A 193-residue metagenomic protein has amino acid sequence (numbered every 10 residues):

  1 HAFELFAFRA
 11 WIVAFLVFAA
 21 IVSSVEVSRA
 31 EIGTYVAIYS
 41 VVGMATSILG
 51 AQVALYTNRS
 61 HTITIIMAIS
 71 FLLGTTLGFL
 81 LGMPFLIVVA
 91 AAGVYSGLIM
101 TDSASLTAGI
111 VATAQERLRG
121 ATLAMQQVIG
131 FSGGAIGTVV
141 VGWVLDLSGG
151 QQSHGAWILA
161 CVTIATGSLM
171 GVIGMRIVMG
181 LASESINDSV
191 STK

Functional and structural regions predicted by a protein language model:
H1-M44, G137-T138: Extracytoplasmic gate region of multi-pass secondary transporters
A14, S105-T113: Intracellular helix-loop hinge segments at the cytoplasmic ends of transmembrane helices in 12-TM rocker-switch-type
A37-V41, A68, A124-S132: Transmembrane alpha-helical cores of Major Facilitator Superfamily
T46-R59, L145-D146: Helix-to-loop junctions at the C-terminal end of transmembrane segments in multipass secondary transporters
N58-L106: C-terminal transmembrane helical hairpin of 12-TM major facilitator-type secondary transporters
G78-L81, G150, W157-K193: Multi-pass alpha-helical transporter architecture, strongest for 12-TM Major Facilitator/SLC carriers used
T113-G149: A late C-terminal transmembrane helix in Major Facilitator Superfamily
